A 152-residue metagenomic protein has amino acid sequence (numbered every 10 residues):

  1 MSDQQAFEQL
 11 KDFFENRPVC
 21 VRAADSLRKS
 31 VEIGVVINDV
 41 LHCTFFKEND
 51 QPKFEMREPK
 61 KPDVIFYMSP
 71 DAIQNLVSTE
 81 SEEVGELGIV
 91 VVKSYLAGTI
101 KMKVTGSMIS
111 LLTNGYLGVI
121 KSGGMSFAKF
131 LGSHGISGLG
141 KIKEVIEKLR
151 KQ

Functional and structural regions predicted by a protein language model:
M1-Q152: Feature captures hydrophobic
